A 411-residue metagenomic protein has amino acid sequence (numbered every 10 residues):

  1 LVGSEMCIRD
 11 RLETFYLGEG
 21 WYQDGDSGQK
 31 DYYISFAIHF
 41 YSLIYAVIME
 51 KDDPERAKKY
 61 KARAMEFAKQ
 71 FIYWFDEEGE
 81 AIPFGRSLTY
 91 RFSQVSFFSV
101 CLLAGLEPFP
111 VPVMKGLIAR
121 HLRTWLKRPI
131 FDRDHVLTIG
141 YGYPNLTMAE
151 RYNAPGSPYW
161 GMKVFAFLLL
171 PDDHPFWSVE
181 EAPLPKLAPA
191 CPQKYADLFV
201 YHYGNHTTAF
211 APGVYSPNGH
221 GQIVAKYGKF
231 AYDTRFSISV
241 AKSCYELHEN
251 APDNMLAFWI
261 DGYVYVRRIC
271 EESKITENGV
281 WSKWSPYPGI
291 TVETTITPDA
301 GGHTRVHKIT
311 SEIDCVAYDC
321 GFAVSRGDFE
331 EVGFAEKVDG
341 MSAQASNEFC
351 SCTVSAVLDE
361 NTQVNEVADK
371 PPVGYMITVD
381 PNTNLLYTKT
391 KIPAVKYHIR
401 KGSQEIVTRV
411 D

Functional and structural regions predicted by a protein language model:
L1-C7: Short, small-residue-biased leader/transition segments that mark boundaries at the very start of proteins
I8-Y32, A68-L88, R128-N145: Glycine- and aromatic-rich loop/turn segments at beta-sheet edges
E19-V47, G85-S96, P155, T208: Extended ligand-binding clefts on enzyme/binding-domain cores
F36, Y41-I72, E77-G79: Acidic, glycine-rich loop-and-beta core segments that form the ion-binding/anion-interacting portion of active sites
I38-P54, Q94-F109, W160-D172: Well-ordered alpha-helical scaffold segments within catalytic/enzyme domains
E77, A104-A190: Membrane-proximal bilayer-interacting regions
G156-D319: Non-catalytic C-terminal accessory modules of carbohydrate-active enzymes
Y245-D411: Extended repeat-based interaction scaffolds and adjacent low-complexity, acidic/S/T/P-biased segments that form broad
